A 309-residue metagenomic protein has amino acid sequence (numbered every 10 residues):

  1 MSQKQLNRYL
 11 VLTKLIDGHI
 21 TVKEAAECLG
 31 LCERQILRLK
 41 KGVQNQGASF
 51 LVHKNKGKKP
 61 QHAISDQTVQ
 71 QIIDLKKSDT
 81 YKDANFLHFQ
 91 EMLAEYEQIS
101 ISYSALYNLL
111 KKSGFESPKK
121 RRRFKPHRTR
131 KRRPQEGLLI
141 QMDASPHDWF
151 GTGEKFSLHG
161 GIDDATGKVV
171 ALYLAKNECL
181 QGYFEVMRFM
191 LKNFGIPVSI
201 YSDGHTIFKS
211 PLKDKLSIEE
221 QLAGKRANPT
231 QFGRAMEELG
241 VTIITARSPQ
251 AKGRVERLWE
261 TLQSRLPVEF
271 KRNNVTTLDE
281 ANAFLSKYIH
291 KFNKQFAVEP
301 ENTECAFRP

Functional and structural regions predicted by a protein language model:
M1-Q44: Double-stranded DNA-binding cores of transcription factors and transposases
V11, A25, I36-L39, G47 (+13 more regions): Mobile genetic element proteins and their domesticated derivatives, centered on retroelements and DNA transposons
G47-M142, H147-D148, E219-A227, F307-P309: Basic, flexible linker segments flanking DNA-binding modules in nucleic acid-interacting mobile-element proteins
I99-S100, K111-V169, K176-V198, G233-E238: Mobile-element integrase/transposase regions, centering on the N-terminal DNA-binding/Zn-coordinating module
G153, L212-K215, V255-E256: Short aromatic-enriched loop/helix-cap "lid" or pocket-rim segments at secondary-structure transitions that line
A171-K176, E220-L222: The substrate-binding groove and active-site-proximal loops of carbohydrate-active enzymes, especially glycoside
K192-G224, P249: Acidic/histidine-rich, metal-coordinating catalytic segments
K225, Q231-E301, A306-R308: Charged alpha-helix within mobile-element recombinases
